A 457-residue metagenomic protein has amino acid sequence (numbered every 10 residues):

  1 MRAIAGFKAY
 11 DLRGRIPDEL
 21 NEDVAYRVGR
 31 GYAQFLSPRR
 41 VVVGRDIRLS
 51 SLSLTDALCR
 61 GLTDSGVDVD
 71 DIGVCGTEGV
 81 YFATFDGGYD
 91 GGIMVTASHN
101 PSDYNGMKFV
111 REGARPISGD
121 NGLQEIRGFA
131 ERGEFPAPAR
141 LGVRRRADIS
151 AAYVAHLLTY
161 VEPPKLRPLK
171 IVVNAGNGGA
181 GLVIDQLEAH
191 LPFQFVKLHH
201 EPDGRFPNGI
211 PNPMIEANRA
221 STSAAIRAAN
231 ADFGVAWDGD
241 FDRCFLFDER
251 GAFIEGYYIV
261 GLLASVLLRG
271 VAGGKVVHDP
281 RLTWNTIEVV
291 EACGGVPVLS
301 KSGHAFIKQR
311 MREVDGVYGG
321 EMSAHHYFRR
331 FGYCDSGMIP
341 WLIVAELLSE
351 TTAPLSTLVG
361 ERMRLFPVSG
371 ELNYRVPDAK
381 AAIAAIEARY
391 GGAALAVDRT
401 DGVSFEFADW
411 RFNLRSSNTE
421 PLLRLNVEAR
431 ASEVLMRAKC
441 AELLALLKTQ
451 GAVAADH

Functional and structural regions predicted by a protein language model:
M1-R60, D64-G66, R146-L169: An N-terminal, well-structured beta->alpha segment
R30, V41-N105, L158, Q186-F247: N-terminal small/polar loop signature for handling phosphorylated ligands or for N-terminal nucleophile
R40-D46, D70, K170-V172, G274-P280 (+1 more regions): Short glycine-rich phosphate-binding loop at a beta-alpha junction
G79, L123-A155, T159, E249-M322 (+1 more regions): Proline/glycine-rich low-complexity loops and linkers
D90-Y104, I226-D248, F253, P297-L299 (+1 more regions): Glycine-rich phosphate-binding loop
N105-A229: Gly/Ser/Thr-enriched, mixed-charge loops and adjacent short helices that form phosphate/oxyanion-binding elements
K197-H199, A252-V271, G337-E346, E350: Gly/Ser/Thr-rich active-site loops/lids in small-molecule metabolic enzymes that frequently grip phosphoryl groups
V271-H457: Phosphate-binding and adjacent anionic-ligand microenvironments
